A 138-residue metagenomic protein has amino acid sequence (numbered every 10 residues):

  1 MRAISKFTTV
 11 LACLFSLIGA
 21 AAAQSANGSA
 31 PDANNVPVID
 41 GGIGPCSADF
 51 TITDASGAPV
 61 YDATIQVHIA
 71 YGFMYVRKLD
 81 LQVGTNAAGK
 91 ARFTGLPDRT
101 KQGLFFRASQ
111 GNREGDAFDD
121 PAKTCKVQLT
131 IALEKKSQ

Functional and structural regions predicted by a protein language model:
M1-K6: Positively charged n-region of N-terminal signal peptides that target proteins for export
T8-G19: Bacterial N-terminal signal peptides
A23-S47, T51-A58, V76, K126-Q138: Beta-strand-rich domain onsets/edges
S25, F106-Q128: Structured interaction patches on ligand/partner-binding surfaces of diverse proteins
A63-V83: Short amphipathic beta-strand segments in non-cytosolic proteins
L81, A91, V127-L129: Short strand-edge motifs at loop-to-beta-strand transitions and within beta-strands of extracellular beta-rich domains
T85-F93: Glycine-centered loop-to-beta-strand initiation motif
R92-G103: Short Pro-Gly-centered beta-turn/loop motif in secreted/extracellular proteins
